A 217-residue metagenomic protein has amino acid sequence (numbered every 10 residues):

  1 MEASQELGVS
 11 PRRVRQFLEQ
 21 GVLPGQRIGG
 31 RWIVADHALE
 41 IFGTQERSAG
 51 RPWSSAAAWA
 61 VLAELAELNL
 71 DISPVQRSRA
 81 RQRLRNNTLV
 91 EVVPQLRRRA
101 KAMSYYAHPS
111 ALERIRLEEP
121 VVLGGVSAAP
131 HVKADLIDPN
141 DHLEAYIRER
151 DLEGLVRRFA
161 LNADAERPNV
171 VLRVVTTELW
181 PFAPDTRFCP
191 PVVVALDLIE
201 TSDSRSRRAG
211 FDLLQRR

Functional and structural regions predicted by a protein language model:
M1-F17: Polyanion-binding surface elements
Q5-E6, R27, A63: Charged/polar positions on well-ordered alpha helices
G21: Glycine-centered, phosphate/nucleic-acid-interacting loop/turn motifs that mediate DNA/RNA or nucleotide
P24-E46: Short helix-start
F42, E64, R83, N87 (+2 more regions): Residues that form generic nucleotide/phosphate-binding pockets
R47-G124, H131: Helix-turn-helix/homeodomain-like alpha-helical modules used for DNA recognition and transcription-factor dimerization
Y105-R217: Long, low-complexity, charge-rich intrinsically disordered regions
